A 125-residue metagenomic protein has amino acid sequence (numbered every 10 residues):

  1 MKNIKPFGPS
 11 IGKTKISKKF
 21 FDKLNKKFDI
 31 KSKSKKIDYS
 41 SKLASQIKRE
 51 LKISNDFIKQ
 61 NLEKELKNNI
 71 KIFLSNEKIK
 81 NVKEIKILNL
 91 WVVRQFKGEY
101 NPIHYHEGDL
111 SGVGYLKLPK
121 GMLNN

Functional and structural regions predicted by a protein language model:
M1-N81, W91, G98-N101: Non-heme Fe(II)/2-oxoglutarate
G8-S10, K86, G108-L110: Residues at beta-strand starts and edge strands
L62-E63, E84-I87, V113: OB-fold and OB-like single-stranded nucleic-acid-recognition modules and their adjacent interaction interfaces
S75-K86, H106, N124: Short acidic alpha-helical/loop segments enriched in Asp/Glu that coordinate divalent cations
N89-N125: Catalytic core of non-heme Fe(II) oxygenases with the double-stranded beta-helix
